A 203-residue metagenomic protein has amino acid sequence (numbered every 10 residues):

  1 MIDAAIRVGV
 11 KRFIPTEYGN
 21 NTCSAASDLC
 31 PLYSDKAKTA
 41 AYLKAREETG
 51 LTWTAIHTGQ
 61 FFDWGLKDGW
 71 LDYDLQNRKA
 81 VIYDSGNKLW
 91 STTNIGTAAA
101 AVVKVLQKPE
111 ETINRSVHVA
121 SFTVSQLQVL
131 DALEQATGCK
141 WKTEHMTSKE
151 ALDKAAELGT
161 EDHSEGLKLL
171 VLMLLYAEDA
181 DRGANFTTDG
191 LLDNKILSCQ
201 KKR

Functional and structural regions predicted by a protein language model:
A4: Short, conserved SAM-binding segment of the class I
V8, G19-K142, D153-E165: Oxidoreductase cofactor-interface core, primarily capturing Rossmann-like NAD(P)-dependent enzymes
K11: Short acidic/polar active-site loop segments enriched in Thr and Asp
I14-T16: Short beta-strand segments at enzyme active-site cores
S148-R203: A hydrophobic C-terminal alpha-helical subdomain
